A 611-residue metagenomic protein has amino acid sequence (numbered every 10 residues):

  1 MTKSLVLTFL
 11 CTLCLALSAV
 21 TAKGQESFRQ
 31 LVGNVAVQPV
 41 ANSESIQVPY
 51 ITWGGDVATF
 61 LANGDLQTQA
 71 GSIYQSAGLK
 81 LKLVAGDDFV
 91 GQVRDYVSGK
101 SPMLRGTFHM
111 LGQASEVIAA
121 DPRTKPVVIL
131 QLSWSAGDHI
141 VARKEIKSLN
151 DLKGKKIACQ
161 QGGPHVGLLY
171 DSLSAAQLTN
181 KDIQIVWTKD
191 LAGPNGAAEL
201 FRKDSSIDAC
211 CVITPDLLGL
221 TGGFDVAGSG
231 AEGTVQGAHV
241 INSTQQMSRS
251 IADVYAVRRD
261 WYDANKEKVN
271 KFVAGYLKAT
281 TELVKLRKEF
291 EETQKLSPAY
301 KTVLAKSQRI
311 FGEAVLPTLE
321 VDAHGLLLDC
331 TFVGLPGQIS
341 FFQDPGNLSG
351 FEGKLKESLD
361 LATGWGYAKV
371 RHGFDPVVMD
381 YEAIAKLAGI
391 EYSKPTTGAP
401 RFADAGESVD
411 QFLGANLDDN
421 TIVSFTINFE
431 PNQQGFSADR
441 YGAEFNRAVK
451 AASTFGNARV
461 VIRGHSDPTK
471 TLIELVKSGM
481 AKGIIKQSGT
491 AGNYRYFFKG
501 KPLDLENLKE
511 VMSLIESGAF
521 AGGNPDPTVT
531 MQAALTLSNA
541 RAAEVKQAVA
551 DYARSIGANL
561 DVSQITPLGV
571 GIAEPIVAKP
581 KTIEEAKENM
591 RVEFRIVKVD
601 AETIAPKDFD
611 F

Functional and structural regions predicted by a protein language model:
T8-S18: Bacterial N-terminal signal peptides
T21-V97, G325-D419, Y552: N-terminal hydrophobic or amphipathic helices and topogenic motifs
G24-L200, D204-P215, G237-S243: Short, glycine-/small- and polar/acidic-enriched structural segments that line small-molecule recognition paths
L61-G64, T68, V97-S101, E116 (+10 more regions): Sec-exported extracytoplasmic/periplasmic mature domains
F108-M110, A119, D182-I310: Pocket-lining segment of extracytoplasmic ligand-binding domains
A264-V370: Secondary-structure end/capping motifs
V378, E382-G522, I583, V597-F611: Periplasmic peptidoglycan-binding/tethering modules of Gram-negative envelope proteins
D467-I473, S517-T530, S555-E593: A short, conserved strand-capping beta-turn/loop at the end of a beta strand
